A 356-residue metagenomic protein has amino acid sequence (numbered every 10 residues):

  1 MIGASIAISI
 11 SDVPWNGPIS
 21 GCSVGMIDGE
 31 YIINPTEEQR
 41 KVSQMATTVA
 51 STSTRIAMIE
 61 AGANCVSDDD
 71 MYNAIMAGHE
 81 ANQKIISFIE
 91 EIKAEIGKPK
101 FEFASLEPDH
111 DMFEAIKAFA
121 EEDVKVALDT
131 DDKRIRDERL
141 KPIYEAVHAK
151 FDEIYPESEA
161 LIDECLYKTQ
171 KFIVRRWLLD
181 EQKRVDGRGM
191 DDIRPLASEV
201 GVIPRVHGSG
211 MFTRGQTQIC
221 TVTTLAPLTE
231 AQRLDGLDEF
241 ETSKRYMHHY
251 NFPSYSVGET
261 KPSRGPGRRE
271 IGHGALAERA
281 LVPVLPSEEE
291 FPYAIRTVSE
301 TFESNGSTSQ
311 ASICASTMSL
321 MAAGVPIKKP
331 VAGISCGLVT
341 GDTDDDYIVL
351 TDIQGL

Functional and structural regions predicted by a protein language model:
M1-D12, E199-T223, N305-I327: Conserved phosphate/anionic-ligand binding catalytic regions in large, soluble enzymes, centered on
I2-S11, A74-A77, A81-I85, C165 (+4 more regions): Stable alpha-helical structural segments in soluble proteins, enriched in small hydrophobic residues
S11-D131, L320-L356: Mobile "lid/hinge" segments at catalytic clefts and subdomain interfaces of large enzymes
N16-P18, I85-F103, R134-I135, P156-D163 (+3 more regions): Flexible, glycine/charged-enriched surface loops at secondary-structure junctions
E37-K41, T47-A50, G187-R188, P195 (+9 more regions): Replace "in large, NTP-powered and nucleic-acid-processing enzymes" with "in large, NTP-powered factors and other
S53, E60, V202, H207-Y293: Glycine-rich, flexible beta-strand/loop modules in the N-terminal catalytic cores of phosphate-handling
A104-E241: Extended amphipathic alpha-helical scaffolds
R245, P262-P266, E270-E278, V282-L356: Conserved structured catalytic cores and adjacent interaction surfaces of nucleotide-binding/hydrolyzing enzymes
